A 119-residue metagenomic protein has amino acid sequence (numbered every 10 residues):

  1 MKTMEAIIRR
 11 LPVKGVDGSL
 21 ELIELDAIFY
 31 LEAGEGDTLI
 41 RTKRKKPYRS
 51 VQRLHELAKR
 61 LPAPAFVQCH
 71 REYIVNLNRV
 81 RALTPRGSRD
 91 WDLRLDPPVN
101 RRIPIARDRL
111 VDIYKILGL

Functional and structural regions predicted by a protein language model:
K2-L119: Basic, polyanion-interacting recognition surfaces, primarily in bacterial LytTR/OmpR-type DNA-binding effector domains
